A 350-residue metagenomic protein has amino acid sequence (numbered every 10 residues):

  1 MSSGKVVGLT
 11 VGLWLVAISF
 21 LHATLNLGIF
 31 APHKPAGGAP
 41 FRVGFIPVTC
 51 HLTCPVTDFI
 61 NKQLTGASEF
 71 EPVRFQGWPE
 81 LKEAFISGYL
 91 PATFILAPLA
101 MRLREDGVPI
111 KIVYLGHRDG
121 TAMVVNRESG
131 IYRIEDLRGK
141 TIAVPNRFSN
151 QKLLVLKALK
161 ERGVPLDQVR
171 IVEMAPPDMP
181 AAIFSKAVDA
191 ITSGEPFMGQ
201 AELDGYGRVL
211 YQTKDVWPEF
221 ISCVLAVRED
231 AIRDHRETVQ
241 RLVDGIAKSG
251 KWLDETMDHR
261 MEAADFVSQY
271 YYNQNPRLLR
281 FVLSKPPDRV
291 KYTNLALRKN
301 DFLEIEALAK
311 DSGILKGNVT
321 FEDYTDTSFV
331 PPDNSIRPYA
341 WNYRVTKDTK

Functional and structural regions predicted by a protein language model:
M1-L15: N-terminal Sec-pathway targeting helices
S3-V6, H22-P165, R170-E173, D189-E195 (+2 more regions): Short, glycine-/small- and polar/acidic-enriched structural segments that line small-molecule recognition paths
V11-G28, R147-P165, R241-R280: Ligand-binding clefts/hinges and TM-proximal coupling segments of bilobed small-molecule sensing domains
L52, E83, S87, M101 (+11 more regions): Solvent-exposed, polar/charged alpha-helical surfaces in well-ordered, non-transmembrane soluble domains, broadly
F75-P79, F94, P145, S149-N150 (+5 more regions): Soluble non-cytosolic domains of exported or imported proteins
P98-L99, S129, P177-Y271: Pocket-lining segment of extracytoplasmic ligand-binding domains
R233-G317: Secondary-structure end/capping motifs
A307-K350: Conserved C-terminal helix/tail region of periplasmic/extracytoplasmic solute-binding proteins
